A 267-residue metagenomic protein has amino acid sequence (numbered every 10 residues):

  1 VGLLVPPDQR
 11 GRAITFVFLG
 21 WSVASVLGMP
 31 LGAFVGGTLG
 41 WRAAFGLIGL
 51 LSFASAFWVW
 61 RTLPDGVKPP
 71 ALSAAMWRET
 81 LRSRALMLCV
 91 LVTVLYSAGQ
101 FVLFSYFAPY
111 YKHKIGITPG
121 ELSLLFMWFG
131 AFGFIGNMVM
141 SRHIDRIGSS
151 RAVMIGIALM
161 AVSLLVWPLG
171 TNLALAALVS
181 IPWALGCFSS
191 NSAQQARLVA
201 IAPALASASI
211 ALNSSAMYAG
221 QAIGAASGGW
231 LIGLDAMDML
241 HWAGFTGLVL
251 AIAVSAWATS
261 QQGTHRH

Functional and structural regions predicted by a protein language model:
V1-L19: Cytoplasmic helix-loop-helix junction between adjacent transmembrane helices in 12-TM secondary transporters
V1-V5, S189-A202: Intracellular juxtamembrane helix-capping segments at the cytosolic ends of symmetry-related transmembrane helices
G37-G49, W230-L248: A membrane-interface helix-boundary motif in multi-pass transporters
G49-K68, V254-T259: C-terminal membrane-cytosol helix-exit motif in multi-pass small-molecule transporters
T62-V90: Juxtamembrane intracellular "pre-TM" segments in multi-pass secondary transporters
G136-G148, I232: Helix-to-loop junctions at the C-terminal end of transmembrane segments in multipass secondary transporters
S150-Q194: C-terminal transmembrane helical hairpin of 12-TM major facilitator-type secondary transporters
I201-A236: A late C-terminal transmembrane helix in Major Facilitator Superfamily
